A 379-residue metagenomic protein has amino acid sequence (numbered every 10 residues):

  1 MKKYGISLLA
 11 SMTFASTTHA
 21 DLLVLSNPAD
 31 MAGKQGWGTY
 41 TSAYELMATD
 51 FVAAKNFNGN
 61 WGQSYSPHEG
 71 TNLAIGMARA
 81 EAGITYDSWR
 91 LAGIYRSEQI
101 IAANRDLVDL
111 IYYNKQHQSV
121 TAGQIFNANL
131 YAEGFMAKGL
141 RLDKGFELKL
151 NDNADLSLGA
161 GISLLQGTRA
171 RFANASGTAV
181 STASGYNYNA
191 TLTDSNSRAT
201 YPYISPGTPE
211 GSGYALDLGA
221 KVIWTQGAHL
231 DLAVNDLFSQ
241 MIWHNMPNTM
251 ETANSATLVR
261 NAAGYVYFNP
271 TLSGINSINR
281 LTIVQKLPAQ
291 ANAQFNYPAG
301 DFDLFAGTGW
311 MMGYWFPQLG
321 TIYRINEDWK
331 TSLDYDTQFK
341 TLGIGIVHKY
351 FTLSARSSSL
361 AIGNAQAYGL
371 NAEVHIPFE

Functional and structural regions predicted by a protein language model:
Y4-F14: Sec-dependent N-terminal signal peptides
F14-A20: Sec/Tat signal peptide C-region and signal peptidase I cleavage site
D21-P206, E251-N269, L353-R356, A361-F378: A subset of solvent-exposed loop/turn segments in beta-rich extracellular surface proteins, enriched in glycine
Q35-T41, D87-G93, L156-I162, L216 (+5 more regions): Transmembrane beta-strands of outer-membrane beta-barrel proteins
G76-A78, Y95, M136-L140, L164-Q166 (+5 more regions): Transmembrane beta-barrel architecture of outer-membrane proteins
G83-W89, I94-R96, G145-N151, K221-T225 (+5 more regions): Structural signature of outer-membrane beta-barrel channels/translocons
A215-I223, L230-W243: Membrane-embedded hairpin module used as a gating/binding unit in multi-pass transport and secretion proteins
H244-E379: Outer membrane beta-barrel transmembrane domains
